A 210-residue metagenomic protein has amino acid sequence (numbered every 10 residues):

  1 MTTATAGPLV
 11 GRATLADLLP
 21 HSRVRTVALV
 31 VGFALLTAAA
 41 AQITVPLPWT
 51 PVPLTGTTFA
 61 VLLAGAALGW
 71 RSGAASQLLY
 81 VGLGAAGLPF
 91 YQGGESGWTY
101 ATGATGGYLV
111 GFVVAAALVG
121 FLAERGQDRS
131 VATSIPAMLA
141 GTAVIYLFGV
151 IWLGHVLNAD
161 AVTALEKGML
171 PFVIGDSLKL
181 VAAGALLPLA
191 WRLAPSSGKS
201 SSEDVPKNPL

Functional and structural regions predicted by a protein language model:
T2-A74: Hydrophobic transmembrane alpha-helices
T2-V10, A85-F90, G154-T163: Peri-membrane helix termini and adjoining interfacial loops of integral membrane proteins
T3-L19, A39, W98-I145: Short helix-perturbing small/polar motifs within transmembrane alpha-helices
L19, R23-V27, T55, F59 (+13 more regions): Hydrophobic, aromatic-rich alpha-helical transmembrane segments and their membrane-interface anchor motifs
G32-A40, V61, G65, S76-G84 (+11 more regions): Alpha-helical transmembrane segments in multi-pass membrane proteins
A39, I43, A67, G93-G94 (+3 more regions): Helix-loop junctions at the membrane-solvent interface of multi-pass transporters, primarily the C-terminal
I43-A117: Alpha-helical membrane segments and adjacent membrane-interface helices in multi-pass membrane proteins
T50, R125-L210: Membrane-embedded alpha-helical hairpins and interfacial helices in multi-pass inner-membrane proteins
